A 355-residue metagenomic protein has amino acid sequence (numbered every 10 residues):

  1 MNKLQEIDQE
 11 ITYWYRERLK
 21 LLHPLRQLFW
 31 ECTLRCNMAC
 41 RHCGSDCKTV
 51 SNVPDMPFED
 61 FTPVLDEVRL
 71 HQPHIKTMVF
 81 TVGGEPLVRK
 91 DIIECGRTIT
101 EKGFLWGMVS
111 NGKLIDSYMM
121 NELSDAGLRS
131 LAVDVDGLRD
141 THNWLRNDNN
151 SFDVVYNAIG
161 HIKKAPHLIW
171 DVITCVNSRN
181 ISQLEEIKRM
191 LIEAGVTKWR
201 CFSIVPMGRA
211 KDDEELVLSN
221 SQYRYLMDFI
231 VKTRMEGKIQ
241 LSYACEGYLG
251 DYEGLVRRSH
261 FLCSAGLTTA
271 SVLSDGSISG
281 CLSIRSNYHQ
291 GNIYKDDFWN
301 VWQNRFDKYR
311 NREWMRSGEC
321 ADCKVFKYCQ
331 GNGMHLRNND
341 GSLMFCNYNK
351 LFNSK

Functional and structural regions predicted by a protein language model:
N2-E31, R41-H42, R89-D91, C95 (+1 more regions): Conserved N-terminal glycine/acidic-rich loop preference
L4-L19, H23-P24, S283-K355: Flexible mid-to-C-terminal extensions adjoining Fe-S/redox cofactors in radical SAM and related proteins
Y13, I181, V205-S286, F326-Y328: A C-terminal junction/extension of Radical SAM enzymes
L22-E59: Canonical Radical SAM [4Fe-4S] cluster-binding loop centered on the CxxxCxxC motif and its immediate flanking residues
R35, A39, C43-D46, G266 (+3 more regions): Cys/His-rich metal-chelating microdomains
A39, G83, L273-D275: Residue-level recognition of short loop/turn positions
F58-T81, R89-I204, E215-S219: Radical SAM/AdoMet-radical enzyme domain recognition
